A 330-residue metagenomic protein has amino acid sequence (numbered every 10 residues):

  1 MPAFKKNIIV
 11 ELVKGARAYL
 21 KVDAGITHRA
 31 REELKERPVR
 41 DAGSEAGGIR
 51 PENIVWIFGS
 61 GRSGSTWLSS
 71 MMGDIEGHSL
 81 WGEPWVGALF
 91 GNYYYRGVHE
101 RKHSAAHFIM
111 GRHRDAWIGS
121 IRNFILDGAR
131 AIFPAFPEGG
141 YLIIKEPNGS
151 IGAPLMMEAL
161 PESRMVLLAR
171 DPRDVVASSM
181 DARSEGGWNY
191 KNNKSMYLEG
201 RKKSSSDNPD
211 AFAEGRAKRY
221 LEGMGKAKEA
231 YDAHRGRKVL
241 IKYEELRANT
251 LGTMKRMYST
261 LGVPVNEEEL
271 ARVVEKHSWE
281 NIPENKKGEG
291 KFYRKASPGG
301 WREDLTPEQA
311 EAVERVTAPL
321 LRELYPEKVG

Functional and structural regions predicted by a protein language model:
P2-D127: PAPS-dependent sulfotransferase catalytic core
W56, W67, R164, N249 (+3 more regions): Amphipathic alpha-helical recognition patches that constitute DNA-binding helices
S70, D74-P154, A159, E185-A211 (+2 more regions): PAPS-dependent sulfation machinery
H78, V263-V265, P326: Helix N-cap/coil-helix junction residues
L89, V273-E280: Post-kinase regulatory C-tail/linker adjacent to protein kinase catalytic domains
Y95, H99, G140-E268, W279-P283 (+1 more regions): PAPS-dependent sulfotransferase catalytic domain
G290-L305: Short helix/strand-capping connector loops at secondary-structure junctions
D304-G330: C-terminal accessory extensions appended to soluble enzyme cores
